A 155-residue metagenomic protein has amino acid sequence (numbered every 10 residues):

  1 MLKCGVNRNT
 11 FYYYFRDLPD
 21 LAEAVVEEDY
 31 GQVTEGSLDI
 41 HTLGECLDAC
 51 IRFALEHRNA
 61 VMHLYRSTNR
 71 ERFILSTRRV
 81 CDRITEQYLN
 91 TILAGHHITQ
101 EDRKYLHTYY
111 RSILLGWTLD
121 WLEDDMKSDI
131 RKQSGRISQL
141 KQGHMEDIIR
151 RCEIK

Functional and structural regions predicted by a protein language model:
L2-G5, Y12-L38, G44, D48-I51: An amphipathic alpha-helix adjacent to DNA-recognition modules
V25-Q32, H57, V61, I84-I92 (+2 more regions): A short secondary-structure junction motif
E28-G36, I113-D124: Solvent-exposed, amphipathic alpha-helical segments
S37, V61-Y65, I92-G95, W121-D125 (+2 more regions): Secondary-structure edge/capping motif, primarily at the C-terminal ends of alpha-helices and the immediately following
I40, G44, I74, K104 (+1 more regions): Short, structured helix-loop boundary elements
H41-N90: Helical hydrophobic small-molecule/effector-binding pocket
R70-G95, E101-G116, Q139, E146: Amphipathic alpha-helical packing segments from all-alpha helical-bundle domains
S112, D120-K155: C-terminal peripheral helix-coil segments that are non-catalytic and often amphipathic
